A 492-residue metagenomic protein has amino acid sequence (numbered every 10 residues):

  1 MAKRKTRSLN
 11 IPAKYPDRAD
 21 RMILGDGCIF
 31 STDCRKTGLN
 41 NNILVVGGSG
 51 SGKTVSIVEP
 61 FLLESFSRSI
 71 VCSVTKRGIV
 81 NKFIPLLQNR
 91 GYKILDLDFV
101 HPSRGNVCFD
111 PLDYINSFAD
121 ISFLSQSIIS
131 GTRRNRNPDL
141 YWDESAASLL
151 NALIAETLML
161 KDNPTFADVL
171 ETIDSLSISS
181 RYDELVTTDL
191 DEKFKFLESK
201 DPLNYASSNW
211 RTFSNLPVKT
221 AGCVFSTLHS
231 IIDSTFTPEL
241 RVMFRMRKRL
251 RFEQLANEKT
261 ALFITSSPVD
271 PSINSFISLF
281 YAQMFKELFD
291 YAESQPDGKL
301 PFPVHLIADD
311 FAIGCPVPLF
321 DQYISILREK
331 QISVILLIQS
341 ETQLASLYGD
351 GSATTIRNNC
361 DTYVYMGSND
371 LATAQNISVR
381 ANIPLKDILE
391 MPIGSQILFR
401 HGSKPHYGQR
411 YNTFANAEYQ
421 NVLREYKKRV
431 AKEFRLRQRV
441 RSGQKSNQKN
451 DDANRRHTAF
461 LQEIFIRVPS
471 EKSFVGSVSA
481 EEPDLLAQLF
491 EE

Functional and structural regions predicted by a protein language model:
K3-S8, P16, D20-I332, I383 (+3 more regions): P-loop NTPase motor domains
G52, E64, P271, Y363 (+4 more regions): A broad, structure-centric signal for solvent-exposed, well-ordered loop/edge residues that line or flank functional
L86-N89, P111, D350-A353, V379-N382 (+1 more regions): Short secondary-structure boundary/capping segments
A167, R245, D297-G298, L344 (+3 more regions): Flexible domain-boundary/linker segments
S275-F276, L347, Q375-S378, G408-N412 (+1 more regions): Short conserved micro-motifs at the rims of enzyme active sites and ligand-binding pockets
I324-H406: Conserved ATP-driven motor cores of ASCE-family P-loop NTPases powering translocation/secretion/packaging/pilus
S368, N421-V422, V430-E433: Short, intrinsically disordered/low-complexity patches at protein termini and at juxtamembrane boundaries
